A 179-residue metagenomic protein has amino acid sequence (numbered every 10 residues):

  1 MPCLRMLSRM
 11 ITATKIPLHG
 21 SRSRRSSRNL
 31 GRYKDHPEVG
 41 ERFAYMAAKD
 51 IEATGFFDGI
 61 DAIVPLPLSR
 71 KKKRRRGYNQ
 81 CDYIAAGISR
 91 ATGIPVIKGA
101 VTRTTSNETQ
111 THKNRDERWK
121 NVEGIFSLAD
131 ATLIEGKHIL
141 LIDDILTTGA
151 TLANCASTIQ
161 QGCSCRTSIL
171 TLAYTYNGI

Functional and structural regions predicted by a protein language model:
M1-I179: Glycine-rich phosphate/pyrophosphate-handling loop used in enzymes and phosphotransfer proteins
